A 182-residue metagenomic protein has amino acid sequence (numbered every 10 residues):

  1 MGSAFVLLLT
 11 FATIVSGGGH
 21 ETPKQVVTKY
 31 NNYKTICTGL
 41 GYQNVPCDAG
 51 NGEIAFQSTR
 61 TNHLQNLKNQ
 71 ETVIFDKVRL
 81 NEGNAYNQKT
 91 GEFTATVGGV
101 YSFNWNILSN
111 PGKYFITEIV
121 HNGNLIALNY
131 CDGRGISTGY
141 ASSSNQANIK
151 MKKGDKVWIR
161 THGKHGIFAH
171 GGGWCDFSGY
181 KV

Functional and structural regions predicted by a protein language model:
G2-V182: Extracellular jelly-roll beta-sandwich "head" domains, especially the C-terminal globular C1q domain
